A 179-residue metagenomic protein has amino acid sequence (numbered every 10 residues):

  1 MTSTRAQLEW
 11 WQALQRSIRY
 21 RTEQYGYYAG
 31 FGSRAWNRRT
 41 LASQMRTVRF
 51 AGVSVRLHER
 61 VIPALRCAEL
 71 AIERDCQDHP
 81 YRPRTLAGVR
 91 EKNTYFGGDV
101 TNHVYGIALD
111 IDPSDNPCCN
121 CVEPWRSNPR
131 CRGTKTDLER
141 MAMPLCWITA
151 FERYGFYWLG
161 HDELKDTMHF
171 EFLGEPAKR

Functional and structural regions predicted by a protein language model:
A6-P83: Active-site acidic/histidine clusters and adjacent loop/turn architecture that either coordinate catalytic ions
Y27, F31-S33, V53, V89 (+4 more regions): Intrinsically disordered, low-complexity regions
T40-S43, T47, L86, C131-G133 (+1 more regions): Amphipathic, alpha-helical segments enriched in basic
R66-D110, N116-C121: Active-site-adjacent loop/helix surface patches within enzyme catalytic domains that shape the substrate-binding cleft
F96-R179: Catalytic cores and adjacent binding grooves of peptidoglycan-active enzymes
